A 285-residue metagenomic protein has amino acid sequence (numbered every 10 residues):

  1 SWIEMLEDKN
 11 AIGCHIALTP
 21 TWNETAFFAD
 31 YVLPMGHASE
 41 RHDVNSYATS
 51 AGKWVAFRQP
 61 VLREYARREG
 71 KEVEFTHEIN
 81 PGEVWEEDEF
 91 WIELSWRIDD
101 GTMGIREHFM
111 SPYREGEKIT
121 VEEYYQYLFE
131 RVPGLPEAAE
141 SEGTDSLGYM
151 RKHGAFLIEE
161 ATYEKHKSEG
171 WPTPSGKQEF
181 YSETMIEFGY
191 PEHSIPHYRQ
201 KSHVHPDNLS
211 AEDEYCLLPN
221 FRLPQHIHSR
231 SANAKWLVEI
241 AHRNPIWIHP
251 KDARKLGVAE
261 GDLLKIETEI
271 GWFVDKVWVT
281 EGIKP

Functional and structural regions predicted by a protein language model:
S1-E123, N220-P285: Non-catalytic alpha/beta scaffold blocks inside enzyme catalytic domains
E115-A234: Long, low-complexity segments enriched in small/aliphatic residues
